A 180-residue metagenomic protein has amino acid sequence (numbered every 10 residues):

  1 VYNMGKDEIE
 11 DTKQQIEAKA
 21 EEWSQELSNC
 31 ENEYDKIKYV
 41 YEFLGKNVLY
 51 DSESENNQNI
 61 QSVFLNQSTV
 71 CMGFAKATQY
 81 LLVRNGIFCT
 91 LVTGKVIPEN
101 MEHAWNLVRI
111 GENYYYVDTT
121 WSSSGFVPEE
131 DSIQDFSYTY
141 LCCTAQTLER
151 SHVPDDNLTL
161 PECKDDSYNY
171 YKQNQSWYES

Functional and structural regions predicted by a protein language model:
V1-Y2: Extended, well-ordered protein cores
E8-V63: Secondary-structure boundary elements
I37-V40, F64-L82: Active-site nucleophilic cysteine motif
D51-Q61, S68, C89-E99: Catalytic cysteine-centered active-site loop
G73-Q146: Hydrophobic/aromatic-rich core segments of domains that either
E130-S180: Low-complexity, Gly/Ser/Thr/Pro-rich intrinsically disordered linker/tail segments
